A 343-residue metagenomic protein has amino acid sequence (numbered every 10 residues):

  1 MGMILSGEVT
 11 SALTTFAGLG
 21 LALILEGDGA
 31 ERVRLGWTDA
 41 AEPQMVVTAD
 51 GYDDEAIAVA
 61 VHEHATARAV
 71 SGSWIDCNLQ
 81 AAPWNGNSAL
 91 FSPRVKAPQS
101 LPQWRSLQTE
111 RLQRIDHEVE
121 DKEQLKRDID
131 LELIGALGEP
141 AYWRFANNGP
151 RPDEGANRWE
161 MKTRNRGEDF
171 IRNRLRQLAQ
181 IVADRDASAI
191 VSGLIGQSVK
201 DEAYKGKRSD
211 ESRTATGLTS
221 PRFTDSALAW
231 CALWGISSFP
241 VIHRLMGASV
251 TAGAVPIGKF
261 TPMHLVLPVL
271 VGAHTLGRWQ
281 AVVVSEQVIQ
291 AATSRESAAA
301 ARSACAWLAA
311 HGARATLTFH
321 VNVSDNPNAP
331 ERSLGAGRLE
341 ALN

Functional and structural regions predicted by a protein language model:
M1-A187, Y204-R208, A229, S237 (+1 more regions): Conserved small-residue
G7-T10, S220, T224-A227, C231 (+2 more regions): Elongated scaffolding segments in large macromolecular assemblies, built predominantly from amphipathic alpha-helices
G155-N157, I190-L218, W234-G247: Short linear interaction motifs
